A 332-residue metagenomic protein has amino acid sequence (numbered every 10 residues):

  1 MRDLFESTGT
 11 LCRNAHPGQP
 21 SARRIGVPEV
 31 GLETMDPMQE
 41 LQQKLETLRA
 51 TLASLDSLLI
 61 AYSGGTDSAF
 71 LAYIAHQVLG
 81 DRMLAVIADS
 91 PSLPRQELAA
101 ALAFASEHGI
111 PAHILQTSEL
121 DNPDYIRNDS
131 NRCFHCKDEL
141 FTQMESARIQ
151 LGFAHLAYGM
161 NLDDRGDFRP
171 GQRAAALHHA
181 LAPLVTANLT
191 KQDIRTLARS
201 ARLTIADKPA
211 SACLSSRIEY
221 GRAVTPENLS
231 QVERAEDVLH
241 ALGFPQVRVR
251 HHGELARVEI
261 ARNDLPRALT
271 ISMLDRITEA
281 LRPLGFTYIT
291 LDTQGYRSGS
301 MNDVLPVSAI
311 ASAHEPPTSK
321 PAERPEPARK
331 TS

Functional and structural regions predicted by a protein language model:
E6, A15-P17, A22: Short hydrophobic alpha-helical segments enriched in small aliphatic residues
S7-G9, E33, G65, P317 (+1 more regions): Intrinsically disordered/low-complexity terminal segments and short unstructured peptides
G9, Q19-P20, K320, P325: General helical secondary-structure elements
G31-S200, A241, A256, D275-F286 (+2 more regions): ATP-dependent adenylation/nucleotidyltransferase module used to activate substrates
E139, R169-S332: AMP-forming adenylation/ATP pyrophosphatase catalytic core
